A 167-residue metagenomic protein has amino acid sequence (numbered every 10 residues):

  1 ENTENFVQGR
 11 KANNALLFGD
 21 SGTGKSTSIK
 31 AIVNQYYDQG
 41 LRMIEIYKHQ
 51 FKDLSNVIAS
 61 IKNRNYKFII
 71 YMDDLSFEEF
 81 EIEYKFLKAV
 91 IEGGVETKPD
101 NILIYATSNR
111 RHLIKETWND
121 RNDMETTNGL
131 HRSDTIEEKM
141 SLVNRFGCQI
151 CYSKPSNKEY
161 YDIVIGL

Functional and structural regions predicted by a protein language model:
N2-Q8: Pre-Walker A adenine-sensing motif
R10-I29: Walker A/P-loop nucleotide-binding motif
K30-N34: A conserved segment at the C-terminal end of the G1
Q35-F68, D74-F80: AAA+/P-loop NTPase substrate/partner-engagement loops
Q50-K52, L75-E78, I104, S108-I114 (+1 more regions): Conserved nucleotide-binding/hydrolysis micro-motifs of P-loop NTPases
A59, E79-N128: Conserved catalytic/switch belt of AAA+ P-loop NTPases
R121-D123, I163-L167: Conserved AAA+ ATPase "sensor/coupling" helix adjacent to the nucleotide-binding pocket
E125-M140, G147-Y161: Conserved AAA+ ATPase "SRH/arginine-finger" region at the nucleotide-binding site
